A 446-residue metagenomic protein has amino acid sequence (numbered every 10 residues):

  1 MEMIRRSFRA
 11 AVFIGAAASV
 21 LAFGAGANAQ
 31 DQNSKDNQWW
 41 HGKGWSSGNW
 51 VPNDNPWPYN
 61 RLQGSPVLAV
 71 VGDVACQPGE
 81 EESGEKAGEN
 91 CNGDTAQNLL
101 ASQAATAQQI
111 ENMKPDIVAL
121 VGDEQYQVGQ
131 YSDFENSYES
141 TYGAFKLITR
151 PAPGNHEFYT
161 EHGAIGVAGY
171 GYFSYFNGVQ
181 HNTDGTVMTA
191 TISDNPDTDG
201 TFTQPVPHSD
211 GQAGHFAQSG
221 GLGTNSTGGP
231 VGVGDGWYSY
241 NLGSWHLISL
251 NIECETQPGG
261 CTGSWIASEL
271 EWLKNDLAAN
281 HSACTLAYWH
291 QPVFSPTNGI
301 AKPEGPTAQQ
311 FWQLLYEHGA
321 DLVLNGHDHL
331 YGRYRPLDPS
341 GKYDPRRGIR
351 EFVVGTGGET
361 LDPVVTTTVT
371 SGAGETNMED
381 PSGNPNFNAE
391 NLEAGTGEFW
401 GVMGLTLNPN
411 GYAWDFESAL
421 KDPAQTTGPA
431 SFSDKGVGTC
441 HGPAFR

Functional and structural regions predicted by a protein language model:
E2-V12: Bacterial N-terminal signal peptides that target proteins for export
V12-A22: Bacterial N-terminal signal peptides
A25-A29: Sec/Tat signal peptide C-region and signal peptidase I cleavage site
Q30-Q38: Cleaved targeting-peptide boundary
N37-S132: N-terminal active-site segment of His-dependent metallophosphoesterases
D73, G122-D123, G154-N155, H290 (+1 more regions): Active-site glycine-centered loops adjacent to acidic/histidine catalytic or metal-binding residues that shape
E81-G93, Y131-H281, I300-G305, Q310-F311 (+5 more regions): Extended active-site neighborhood of metal-dependent phosphoesterases/phosphodiesterases
N280-N298: Short acidic, glycine-rich surface-loop motifs adjacent to enzyme active sites
